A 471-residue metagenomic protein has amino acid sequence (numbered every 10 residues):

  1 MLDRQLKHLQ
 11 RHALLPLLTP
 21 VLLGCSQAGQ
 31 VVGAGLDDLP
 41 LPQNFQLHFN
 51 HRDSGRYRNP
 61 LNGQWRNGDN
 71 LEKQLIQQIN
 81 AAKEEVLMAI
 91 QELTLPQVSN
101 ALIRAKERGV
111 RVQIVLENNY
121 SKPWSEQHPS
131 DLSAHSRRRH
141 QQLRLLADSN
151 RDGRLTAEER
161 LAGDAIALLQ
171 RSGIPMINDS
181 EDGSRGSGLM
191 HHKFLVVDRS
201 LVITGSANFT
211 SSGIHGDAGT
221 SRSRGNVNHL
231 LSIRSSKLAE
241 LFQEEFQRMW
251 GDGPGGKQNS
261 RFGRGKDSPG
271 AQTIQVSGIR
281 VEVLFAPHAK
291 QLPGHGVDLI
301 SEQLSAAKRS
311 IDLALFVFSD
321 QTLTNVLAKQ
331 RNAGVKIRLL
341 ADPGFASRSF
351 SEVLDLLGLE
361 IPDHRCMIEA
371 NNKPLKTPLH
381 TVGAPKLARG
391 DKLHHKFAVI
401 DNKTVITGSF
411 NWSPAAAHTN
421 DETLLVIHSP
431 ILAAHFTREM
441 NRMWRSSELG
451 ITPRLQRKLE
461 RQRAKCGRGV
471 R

Functional and structural regions predicted by a protein language model:
L2-L14: Bacterial N-terminal signal peptides that target proteins for export
L15-G24: Bacterial N-terminal signal peptides
S26-A28: Bacterial signal peptide processing site
V31-A81, E92-S305, F345-K403, F410-T423 (+1 more regions): HKD-type phospholipase D/PLD-like phosphodiesterase module
V86-I90, I177-N178, I311-L315, L339-L340: Short catalytic-loop micro-motif centered on adjacent basic/acidic residues
I90-Q97, F316-Q321: Acidic-and-aromatic substrate-binding clefts and catalytic sites of carbohydrate-active enzymes
K237-N259, T437-R471: Cysteine/selenocysteine-centered motifs that mediate thiol-based redox chemistry or coordinate metal-sulfur cofactors
Q303-L304, R309, L313-L327, R331 (+2 more regions): Extended non-catalytic domains of envelope/secretory-pathway proteins
